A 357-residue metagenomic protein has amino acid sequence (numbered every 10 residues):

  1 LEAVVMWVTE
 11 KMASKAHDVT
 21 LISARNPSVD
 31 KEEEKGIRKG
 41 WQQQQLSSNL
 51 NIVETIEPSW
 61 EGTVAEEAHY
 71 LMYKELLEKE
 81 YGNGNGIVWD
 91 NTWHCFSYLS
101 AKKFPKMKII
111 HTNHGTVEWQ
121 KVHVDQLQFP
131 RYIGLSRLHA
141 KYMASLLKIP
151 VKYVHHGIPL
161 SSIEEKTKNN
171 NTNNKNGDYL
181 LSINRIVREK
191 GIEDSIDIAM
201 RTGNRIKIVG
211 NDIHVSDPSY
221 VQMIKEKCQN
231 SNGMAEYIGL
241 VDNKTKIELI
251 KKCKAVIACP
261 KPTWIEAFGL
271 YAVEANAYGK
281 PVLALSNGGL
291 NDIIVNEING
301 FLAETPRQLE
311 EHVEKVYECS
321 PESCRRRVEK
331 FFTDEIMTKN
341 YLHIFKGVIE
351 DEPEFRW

Functional and structural regions predicted by a protein language model:
D90-C95, N113: Short His-centered aromatic/hydrophobic patch
K108-E118, Q128-E164: Donor nucleotide-sugar binding/catalytic pocket of nucleotide-sugar-dependent glycosyltransferases
I133, V154-I158, S162-V209: Conserved donor-binding/catalytic core segment of Leloir-type glycosyltransferases
G210, V221-I247: Nucleotide-activated donor-binding/catalytic signature segment of Leloir-type glycosyltransferases, i.e., the conserved
K251-A267, K280: Acidic donor-binding loop of glycosyltransferase active sites
I257, N276-A277, P281-A284, I294: Short hydrophobic beta-strand element within catalytic cores of glycosyltransferases and related nucleotide-activated
S286-E297, F301-A303: Short acidic/histidine- and often glycine-rich active-site loop of Leloir-type glycosyltransferases that engages
R307, E314-W357: A charged, aromatic-enriched C-terminal amphipathic alpha-helix characteristic of glycosyltransferases across folds
